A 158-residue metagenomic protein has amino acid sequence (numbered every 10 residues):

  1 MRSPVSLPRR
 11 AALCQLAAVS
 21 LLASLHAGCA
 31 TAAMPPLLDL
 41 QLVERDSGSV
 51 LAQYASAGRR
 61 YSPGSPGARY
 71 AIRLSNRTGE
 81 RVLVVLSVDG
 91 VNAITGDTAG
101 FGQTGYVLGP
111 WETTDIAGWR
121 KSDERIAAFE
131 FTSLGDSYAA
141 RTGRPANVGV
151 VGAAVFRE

Functional and structural regions predicted by a protein language model:
R9-C14: N-terminal export leaders
Q15-H26: Bacterial N-terminal signal peptides
C29-E158: Intrinsically disordered, low-complexity segments enriched in small/polar residues
